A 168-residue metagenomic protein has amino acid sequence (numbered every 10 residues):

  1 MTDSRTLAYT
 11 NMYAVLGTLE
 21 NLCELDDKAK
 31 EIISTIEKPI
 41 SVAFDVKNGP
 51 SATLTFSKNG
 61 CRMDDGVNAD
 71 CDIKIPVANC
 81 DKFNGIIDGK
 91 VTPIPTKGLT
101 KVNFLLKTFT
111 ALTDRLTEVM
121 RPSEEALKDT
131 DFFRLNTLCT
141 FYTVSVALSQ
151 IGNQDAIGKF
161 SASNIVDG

Functional and structural regions predicted by a protein language model:
M1-D167: Feature captures hydrophobic
